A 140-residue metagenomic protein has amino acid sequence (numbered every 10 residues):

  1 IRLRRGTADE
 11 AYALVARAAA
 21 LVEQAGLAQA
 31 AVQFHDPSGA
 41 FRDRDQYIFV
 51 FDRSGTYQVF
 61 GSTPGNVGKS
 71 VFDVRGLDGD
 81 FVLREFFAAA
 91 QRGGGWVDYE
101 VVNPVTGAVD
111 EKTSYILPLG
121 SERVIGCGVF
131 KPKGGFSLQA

Functional and structural regions predicted by a protein language model:
I1, V15, K112-G134: Short, hydrophobic beta-strand elements of compact beta-sandwich sensory domains
L3-Q33: Extracellular/periplasmic ligand-binding regions of membrane signal-transduction receptors
V15, A25, Q29, G79-Y99: Soluble sensory domains of the PAS superfamily and closely related sensory modules
S38-R92: Extracytoplasmic ligand-binding sensor domains of the Cache superfamily
Q46, T106-I116: A short beta-strand signature within small-molecule sensing/ligand-binding domains used in signal transduction
R75-G76, Y99-T106: Short loop/turn segments at beta-alpha junctions that line or gate ligand-sensing/allosteric surfaces
G135-A140: Membrane-interface helix-start motif
